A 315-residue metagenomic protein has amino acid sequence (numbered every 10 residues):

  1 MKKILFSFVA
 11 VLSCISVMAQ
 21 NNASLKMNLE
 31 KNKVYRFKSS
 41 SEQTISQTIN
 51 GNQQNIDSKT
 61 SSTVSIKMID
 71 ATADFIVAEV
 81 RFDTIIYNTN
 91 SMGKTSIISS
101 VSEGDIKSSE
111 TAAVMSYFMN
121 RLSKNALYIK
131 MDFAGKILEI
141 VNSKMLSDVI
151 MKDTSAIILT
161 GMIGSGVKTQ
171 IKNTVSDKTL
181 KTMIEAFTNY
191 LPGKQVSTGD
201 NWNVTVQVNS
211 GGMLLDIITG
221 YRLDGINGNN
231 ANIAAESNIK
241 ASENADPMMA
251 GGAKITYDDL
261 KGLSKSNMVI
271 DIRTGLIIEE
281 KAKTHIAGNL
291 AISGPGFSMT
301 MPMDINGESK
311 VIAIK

Functional and structural regions predicted by a protein language model:
M1-M27: Bacterial Sec-dependent N-terminal signal peptides
Q20-K315: Signature of exported/secreted
